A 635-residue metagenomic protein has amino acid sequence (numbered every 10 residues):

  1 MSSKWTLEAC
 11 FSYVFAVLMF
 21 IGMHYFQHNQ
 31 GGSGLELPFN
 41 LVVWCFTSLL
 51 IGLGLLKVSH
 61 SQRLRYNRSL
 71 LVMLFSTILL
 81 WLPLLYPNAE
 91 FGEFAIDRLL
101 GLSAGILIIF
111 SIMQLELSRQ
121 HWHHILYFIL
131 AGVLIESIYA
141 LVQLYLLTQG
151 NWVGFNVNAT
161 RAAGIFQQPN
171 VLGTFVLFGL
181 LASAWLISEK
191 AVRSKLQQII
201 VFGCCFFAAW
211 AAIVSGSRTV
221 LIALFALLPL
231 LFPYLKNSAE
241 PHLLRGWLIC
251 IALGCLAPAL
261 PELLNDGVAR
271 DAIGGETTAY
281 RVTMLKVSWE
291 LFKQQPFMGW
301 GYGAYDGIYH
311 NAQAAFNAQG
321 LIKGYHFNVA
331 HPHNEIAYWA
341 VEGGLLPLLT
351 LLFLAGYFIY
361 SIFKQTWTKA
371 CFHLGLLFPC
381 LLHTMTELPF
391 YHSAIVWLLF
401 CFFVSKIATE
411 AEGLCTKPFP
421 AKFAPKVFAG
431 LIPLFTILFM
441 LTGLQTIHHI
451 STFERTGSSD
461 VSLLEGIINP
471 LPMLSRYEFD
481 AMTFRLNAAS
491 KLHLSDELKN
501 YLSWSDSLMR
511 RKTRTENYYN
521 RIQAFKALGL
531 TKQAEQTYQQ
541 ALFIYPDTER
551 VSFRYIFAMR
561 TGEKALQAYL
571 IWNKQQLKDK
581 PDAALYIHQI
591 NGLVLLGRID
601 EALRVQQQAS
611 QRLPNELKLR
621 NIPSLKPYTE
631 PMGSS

Functional and structural regions predicted by a protein language model:
M1-L82, G92-F94, L107-H123, Y127 (+11 more regions): Transmembrane signal-anchor hairpin modules in multi-pass inner-membrane enzymes, especially those that act on
A9-M23, V42-L55, T77, W81-Y86 (+7 more regions): Alpha-helical transmembrane segments of multi-pass inner-membrane proteins
A16-F20, C204, A330-N334, I362-T386: Loop-to-helix entry and N-terminal half of a specific, functionally important transmembrane alpha helix in multi-pass
G31-G34, N88-L100, N158-L172, L285 (+2 more regions): Short aromatic-rich membrane-water interface segments that cap or initiate transmembrane helices in multi-pass membrane
G32-E36, G92-D97, F166-P169, S215-T219 (+2 more regions): Membrane-interface catalytic loops of GT-C/OST-like multi-pass glycosylation enzymes that act
C45-S48, L228, K369-F423: Transmembrane alpha-helices of multi-pass inner-membrane enzymes
T148-R161, G275-A279, E290-Q294, Y302-E342: Interfacial juxtamembrane loops and adjacent helix segments that form the catalytic/substrate-binding surfaces
L227-L228, C250-K293, F327, I447-D460: Flexible juxtamembrane loops connecting transmembrane helices in multi-pass membrane enzymes that build or modify
